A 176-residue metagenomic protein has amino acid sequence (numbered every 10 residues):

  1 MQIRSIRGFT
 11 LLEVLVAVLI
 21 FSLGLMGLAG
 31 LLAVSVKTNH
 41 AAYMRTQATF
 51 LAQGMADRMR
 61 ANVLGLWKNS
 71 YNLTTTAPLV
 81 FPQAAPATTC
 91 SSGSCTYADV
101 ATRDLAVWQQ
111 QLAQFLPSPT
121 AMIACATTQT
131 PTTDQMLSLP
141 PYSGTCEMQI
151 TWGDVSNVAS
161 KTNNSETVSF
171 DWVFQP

Functional and structural regions predicted by a protein language model:
Q2-Q53: Aliphatic-rich helix starts adjacent to a transmembrane/signal segment
V16, H40-R45, T49-P176: Flexible, low-complexity segments enriched in proline/glycine/serine and punctuated by aromatic residues
